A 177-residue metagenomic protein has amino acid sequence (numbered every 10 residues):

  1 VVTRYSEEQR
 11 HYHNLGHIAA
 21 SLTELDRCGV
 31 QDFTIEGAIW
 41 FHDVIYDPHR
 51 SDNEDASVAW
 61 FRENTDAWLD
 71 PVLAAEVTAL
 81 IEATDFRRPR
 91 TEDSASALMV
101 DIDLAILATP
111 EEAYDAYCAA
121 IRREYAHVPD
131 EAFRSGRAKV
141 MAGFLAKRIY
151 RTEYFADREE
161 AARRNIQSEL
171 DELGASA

Functional and structural regions predicted by a protein language model:
R4, S57-R90: Histidine- and acidic-residue-rich, metal-dependent catalytic cores
S6-A20, Y46-A59: Active-site metal-coordination segments of metallo-dependent hydrolases
S6-H13, T23-Q31, F41, L69 (+1 more regions): Divalent metal-dependent phosphate-bond-processing catalytic cores, especially two-metal-ion Mg2+/Mn2+ enzymes that act
I18, E54, A74-V77, R134: Hydrophobic packing residues in well-ordered alpha-helices of helical domains and bundles
S21, D32-P48, S57, T78-D85: His-Asp-centered metal-binding catalytic motifs of divalent-metal-dependent phosphohydrolases/nucleases
V30-T34, S51-N53, L69-L73: Short, flexible active-site-proximal loops enriched in glycine and acidic residues
